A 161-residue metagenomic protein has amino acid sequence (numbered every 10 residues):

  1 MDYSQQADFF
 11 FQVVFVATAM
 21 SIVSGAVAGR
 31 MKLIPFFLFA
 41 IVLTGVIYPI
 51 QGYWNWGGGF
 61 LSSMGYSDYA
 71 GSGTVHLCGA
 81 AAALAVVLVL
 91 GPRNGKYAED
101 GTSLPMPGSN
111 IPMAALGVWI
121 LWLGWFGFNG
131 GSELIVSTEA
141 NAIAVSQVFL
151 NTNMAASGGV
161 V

Functional and structural regions predicted by a protein language model:
M1-V161: Hydrophobic alpha-helical transmembrane bundles of multi-pass membrane proteins
